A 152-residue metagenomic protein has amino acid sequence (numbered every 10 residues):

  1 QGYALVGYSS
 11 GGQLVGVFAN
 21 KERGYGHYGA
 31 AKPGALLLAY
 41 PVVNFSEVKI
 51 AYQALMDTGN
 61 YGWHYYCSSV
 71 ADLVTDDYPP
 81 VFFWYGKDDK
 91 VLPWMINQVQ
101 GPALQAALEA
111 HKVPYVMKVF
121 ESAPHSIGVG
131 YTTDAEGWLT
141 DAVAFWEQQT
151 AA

Functional and structural regions predicted by a protein language model:
Q1-G2, K32-A35, Y78-V81, H111-V116: Loop/turn elements at helix/coil->beta-strand transitions in domains of secreted/extracellular proteins
Q1-I50, Y65: Primarily recognizes the serine-hydrolase "nucleophile elbow" in alpha/beta-hydrolase and SGNH/GDSL folds
Q1-Y3, Q98-Q100, A107-L108: Serine-hydrolase-like catalytic core of hydrolytic proteins
F45, D88-M95: Acidic catalytic loop of the alpha/beta-hydrolase fold
G59-L73, Y78-P79: Active-site nucleophile elbow and catalytic-triad environment of alpha/beta-hydrolase enzymes
D77, F82-Y85, D89: Short beta-strand/loop motif that positions the catalytic acidic residue of the alpha/beta-hydrolase fold
K87-K90, S122-P124: Acidic beta-to-alpha connecting loop that harbors the catalytic carboxylate
P102-Q105, E109-A152: C-terminal catalytic histidine-bearing segment of alpha/beta-hydrolase fold enzymes
